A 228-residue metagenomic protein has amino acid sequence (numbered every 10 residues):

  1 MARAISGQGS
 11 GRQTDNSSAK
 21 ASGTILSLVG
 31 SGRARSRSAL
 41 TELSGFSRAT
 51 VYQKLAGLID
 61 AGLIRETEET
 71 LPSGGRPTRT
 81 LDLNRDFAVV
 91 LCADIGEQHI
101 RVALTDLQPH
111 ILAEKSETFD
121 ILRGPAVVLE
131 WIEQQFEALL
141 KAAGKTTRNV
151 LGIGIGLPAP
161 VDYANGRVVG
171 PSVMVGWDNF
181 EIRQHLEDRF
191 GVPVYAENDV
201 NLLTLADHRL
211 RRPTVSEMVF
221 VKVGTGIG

Functional and structural regions predicted by a protein language model:
M1-L43: Extreme N-terminal segment that seeds HTH/winged-HTH DNA-binding domains in transcriptional regulators
D15-A19, T50-Q53, G57, S73-G75: Short glycine/proline-centered loop/turn elements that form peptide/ligand docking sites
L28, R33-E66: N-terminal helix-turn-helix
S31-G32, Q108, M174, L210: Short helix-capping/turn signature of helix-turn-helix
E66-V90, V194-M218: Conserved phosphate-binding catalytic cores of ATP/NTP-utilizing and phosphoryl-transfer enzymes
P77-E114, V219-G228: Gly/Thr-rich phosphate-binding beta-strand-loop-beta motif of the actin/hexokinase/Hsp70
S116-A143, T147-E217: Glycine-rich phosphate-binding loop and adjoining helix at the ATP-binding site of ATP-dependent phosphoryl-transfer
